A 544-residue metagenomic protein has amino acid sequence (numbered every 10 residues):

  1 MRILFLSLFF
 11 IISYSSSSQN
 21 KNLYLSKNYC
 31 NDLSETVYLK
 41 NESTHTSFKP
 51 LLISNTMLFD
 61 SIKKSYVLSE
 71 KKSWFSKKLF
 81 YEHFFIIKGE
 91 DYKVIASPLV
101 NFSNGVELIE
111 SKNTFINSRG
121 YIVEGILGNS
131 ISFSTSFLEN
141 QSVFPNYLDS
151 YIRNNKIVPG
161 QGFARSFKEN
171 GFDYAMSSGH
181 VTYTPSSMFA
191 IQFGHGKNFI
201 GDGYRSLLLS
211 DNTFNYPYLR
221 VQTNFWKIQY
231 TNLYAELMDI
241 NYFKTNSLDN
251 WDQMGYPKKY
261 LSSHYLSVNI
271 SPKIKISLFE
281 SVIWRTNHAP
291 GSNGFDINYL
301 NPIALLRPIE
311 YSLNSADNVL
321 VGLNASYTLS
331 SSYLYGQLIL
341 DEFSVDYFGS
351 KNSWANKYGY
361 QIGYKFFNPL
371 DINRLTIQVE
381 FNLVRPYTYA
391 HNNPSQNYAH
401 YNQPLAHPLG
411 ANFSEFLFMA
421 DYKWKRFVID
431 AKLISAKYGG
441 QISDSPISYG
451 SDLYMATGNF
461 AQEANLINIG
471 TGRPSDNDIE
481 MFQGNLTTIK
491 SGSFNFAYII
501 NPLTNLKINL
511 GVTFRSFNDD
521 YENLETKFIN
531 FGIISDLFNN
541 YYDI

Functional and structural regions predicted by a protein language model:
M1-L23: Bacterial Sec-dependent N-terminal signal peptides
F5, F9, S65-F75, I479-F482: Short, charged, low-hydrophobicity "junction" segments
F10, L237-I240, A436-G440: Short regulatory "switch" loops immediately downstream of catalytic or recognition motifs within protein catalytic
S13-S15, G120, S178, A190 (+5 more regions): A generic alpha-helix preference that emphasizes hydrophobic side chains
S15, Q192-K197, G492-F494: An exposure/low-complexity boundary signal
S18, Y174, N269-I544: Exposed, low-structure sequence patches enriched in small/polar residues
N20-K275, E280-H288, F348-Y358, K365-L383 (+3 more regions): Outer-membrane beta-barrel channel domains
